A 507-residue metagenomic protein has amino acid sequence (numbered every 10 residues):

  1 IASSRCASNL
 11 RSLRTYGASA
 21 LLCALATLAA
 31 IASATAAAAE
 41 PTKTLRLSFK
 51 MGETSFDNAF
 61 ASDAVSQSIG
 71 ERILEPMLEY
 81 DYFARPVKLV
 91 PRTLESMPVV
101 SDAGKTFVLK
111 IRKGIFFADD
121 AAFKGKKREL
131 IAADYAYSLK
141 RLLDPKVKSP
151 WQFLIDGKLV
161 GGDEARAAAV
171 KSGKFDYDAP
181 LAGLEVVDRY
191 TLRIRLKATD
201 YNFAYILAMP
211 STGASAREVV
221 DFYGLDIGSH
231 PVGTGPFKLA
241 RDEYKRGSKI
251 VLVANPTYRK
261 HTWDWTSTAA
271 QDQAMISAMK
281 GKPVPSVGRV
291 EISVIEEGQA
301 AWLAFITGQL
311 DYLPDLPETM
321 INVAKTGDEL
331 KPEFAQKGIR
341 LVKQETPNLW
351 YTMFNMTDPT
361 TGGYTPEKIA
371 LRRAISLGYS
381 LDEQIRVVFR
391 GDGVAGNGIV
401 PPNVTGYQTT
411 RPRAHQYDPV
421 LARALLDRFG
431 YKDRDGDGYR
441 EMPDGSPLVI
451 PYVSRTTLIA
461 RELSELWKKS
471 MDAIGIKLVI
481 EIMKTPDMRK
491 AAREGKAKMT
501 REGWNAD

Functional and structural regions predicted by a protein language model:
I1-Y16: N-terminal secretory signal peptides that target proteins for export/translocation
G17-A32: Bacterial N-terminal signal peptides
A34-A39: Boundary at the C-terminal end of the N-terminal hydrophobic targeting segment
P41-L45: Short structural boundary motif marking the start of a folded domain
S48-D102, V232: N-terminal lobe/hinge region of extracytoplasmic solute-binding protein
M51-I69, V90-T93, A121-K124, P150-W151 (+3 more regions): A structural "hinge/loop" feature
Y82-F83, P98, T106-V108, R112-K148 (+9 more regions): Extracytoplasmic/periplasmic ligand-capture domains
F123, G157-D178, G281, P285 (+1 more regions): Surface-exposed intrinsically disordered loops and tails
